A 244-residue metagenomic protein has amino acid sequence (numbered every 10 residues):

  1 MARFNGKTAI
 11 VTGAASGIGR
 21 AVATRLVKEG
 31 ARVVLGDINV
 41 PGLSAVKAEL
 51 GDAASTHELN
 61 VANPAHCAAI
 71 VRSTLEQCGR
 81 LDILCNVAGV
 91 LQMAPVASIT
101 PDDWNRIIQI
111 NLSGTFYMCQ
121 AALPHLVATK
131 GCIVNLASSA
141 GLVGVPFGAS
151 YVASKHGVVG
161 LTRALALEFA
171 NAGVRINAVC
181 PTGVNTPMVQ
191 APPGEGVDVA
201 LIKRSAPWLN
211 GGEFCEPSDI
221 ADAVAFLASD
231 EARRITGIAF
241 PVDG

Functional and structural regions predicted by a protein language model:
V40-P41, L59-A69, P101, S218-D219: The beta1-alpha1 cofactor-binding region of Rossmann-like NAD(H)/NADP(H)-dependent oxidoreductases
C85, A170, R175, I235-G237: Short, small/polar-rich loop/turn modules that mediate ligand/substrate recognition or access, typified
P95-V96, D103-N105, S205: Substrate-binding pocket helix/loop in short-chain dehydrogenase/reductase
F116-Y117, H125, E213-V242: C-terminal substrate-recognition "lid" of short-chain dehydrogenase/reductases
C119, S154, T162: Active-site helix of classical SDR
P124, L167-N171, R233: Alpha-helical segment proximal to the catalytic Tyr-Lys
S138: Residue(s) in the substrate-gating loop at a strand-loop-helix junction that position the organic substrate next
